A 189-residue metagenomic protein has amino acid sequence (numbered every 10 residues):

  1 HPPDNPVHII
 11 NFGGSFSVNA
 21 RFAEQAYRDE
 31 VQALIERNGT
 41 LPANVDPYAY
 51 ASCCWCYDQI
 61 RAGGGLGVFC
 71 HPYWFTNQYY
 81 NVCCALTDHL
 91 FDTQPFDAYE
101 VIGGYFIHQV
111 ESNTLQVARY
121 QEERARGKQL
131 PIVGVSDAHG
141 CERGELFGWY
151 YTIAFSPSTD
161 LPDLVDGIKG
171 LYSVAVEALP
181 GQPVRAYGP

Functional and structural regions predicted by a protein language model:
H1-C70, W74-Y80, A85, Q94 (+2 more regions): A metal-dependent hydrolase metal-coordination microenvironment
A62-G64, R126-P131, S136-P189: C-terminal functional module detector
Y80-L90, A154-S158: Short, electropositive alpha-helical surface patch
D92-F96, R126-G127: Alpha-helix termination/capping residues and helix-transition junctions
Y99-E100, Q182: Residue-level marker of intrinsically disordered, low-complexity segments enriched for small/polar residues
